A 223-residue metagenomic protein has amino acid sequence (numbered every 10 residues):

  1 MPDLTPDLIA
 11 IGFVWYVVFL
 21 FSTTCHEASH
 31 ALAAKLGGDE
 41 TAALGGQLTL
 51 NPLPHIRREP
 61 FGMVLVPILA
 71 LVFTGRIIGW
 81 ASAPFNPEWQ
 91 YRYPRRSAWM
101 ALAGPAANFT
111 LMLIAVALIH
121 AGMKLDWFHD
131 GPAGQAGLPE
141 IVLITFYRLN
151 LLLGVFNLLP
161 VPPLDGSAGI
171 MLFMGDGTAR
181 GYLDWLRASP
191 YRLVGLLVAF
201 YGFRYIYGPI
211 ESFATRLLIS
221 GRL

Functional and structural regions predicted by a protein language model:
M1-L223: Hydrophobic transmembrane alpha-helices and their immediate loop junctions in multi-pass integral membrane proteins
